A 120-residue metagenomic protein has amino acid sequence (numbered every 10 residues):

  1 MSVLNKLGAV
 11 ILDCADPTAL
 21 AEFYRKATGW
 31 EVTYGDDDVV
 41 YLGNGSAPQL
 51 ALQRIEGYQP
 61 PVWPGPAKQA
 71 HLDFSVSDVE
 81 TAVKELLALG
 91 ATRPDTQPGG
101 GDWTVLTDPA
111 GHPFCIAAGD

Functional and structural regions predicted by a protein language model:
S2, W63-P66: A generic structural micro-feature
S2-N5, I11-I55, A82-K84, A88 (+1 more regions): Core segments of cupin and vicinal oxygen chelate
L7, A67-A70: Eukaryotic phosphotyrosine signaling hubs
L42-G45, L106-P109, G119: Active-site beta-strand termini and strand-to-loop segments that position acidic
N44-P64, H71-S75: Conserved, structured core segments of small domains
T96-Q97, I116-D120: Short beta->alpha transition motifs characteristic of CBS
